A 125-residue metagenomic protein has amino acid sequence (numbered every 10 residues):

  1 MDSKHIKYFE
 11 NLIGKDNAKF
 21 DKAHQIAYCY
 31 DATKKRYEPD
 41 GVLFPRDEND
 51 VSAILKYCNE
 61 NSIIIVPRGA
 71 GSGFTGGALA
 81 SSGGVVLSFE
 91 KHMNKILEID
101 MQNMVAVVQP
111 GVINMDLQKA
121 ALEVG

Functional and structural regions predicted by a protein language model:
M1-D31, E60-I63: N-terminal accessory segments
F9, K34-I65, F89-G125: N-terminal glycine-rich flavin-associated loop
Y30-R36, Y57, G77-L87: Glycine-rich loop at the start of a catalytic domain that most often binds anionic cofactors/ligands
